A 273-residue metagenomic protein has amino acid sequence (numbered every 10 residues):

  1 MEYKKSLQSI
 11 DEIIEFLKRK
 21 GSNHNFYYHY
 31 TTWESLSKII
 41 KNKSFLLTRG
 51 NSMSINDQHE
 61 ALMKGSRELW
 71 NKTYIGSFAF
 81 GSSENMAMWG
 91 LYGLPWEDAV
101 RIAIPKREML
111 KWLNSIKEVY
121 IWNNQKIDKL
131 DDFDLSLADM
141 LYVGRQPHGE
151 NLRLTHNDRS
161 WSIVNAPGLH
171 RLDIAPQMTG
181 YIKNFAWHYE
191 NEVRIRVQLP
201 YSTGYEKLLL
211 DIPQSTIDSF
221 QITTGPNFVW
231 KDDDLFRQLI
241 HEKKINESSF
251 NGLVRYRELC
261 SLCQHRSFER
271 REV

Functional and structural regions predicted by a protein language model:
M1-V273: Partner-binding and oligomerization surfaces adjacent to conserved cores of proteins that assemble macromolecular
